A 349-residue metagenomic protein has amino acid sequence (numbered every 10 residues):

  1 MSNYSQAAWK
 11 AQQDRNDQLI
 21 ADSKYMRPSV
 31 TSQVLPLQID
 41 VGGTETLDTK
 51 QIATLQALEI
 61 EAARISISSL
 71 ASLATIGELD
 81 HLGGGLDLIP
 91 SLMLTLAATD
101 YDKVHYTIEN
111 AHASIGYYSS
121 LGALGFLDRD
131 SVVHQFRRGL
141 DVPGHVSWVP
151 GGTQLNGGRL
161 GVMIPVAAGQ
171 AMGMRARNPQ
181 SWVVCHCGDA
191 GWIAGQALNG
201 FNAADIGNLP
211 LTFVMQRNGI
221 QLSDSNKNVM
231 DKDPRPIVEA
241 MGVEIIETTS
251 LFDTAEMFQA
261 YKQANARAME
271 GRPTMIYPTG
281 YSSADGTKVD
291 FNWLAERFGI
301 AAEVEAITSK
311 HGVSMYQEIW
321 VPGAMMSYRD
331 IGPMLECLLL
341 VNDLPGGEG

Functional and structural regions predicted by a protein language model:
S2-L121, E348-G349: N-terminal amphipathic, basic-rich helices that act as targeting or association modules
Q18, D22, M26, K310-S314 (+1 more regions): Surface-exposed polar/charged interaction patches
L19-V34, D48-E59, G77-H81, F126-Q135 (+4 more regions): Phosphate-binding glycine-rich loops and adjacent basic patches that engage nucleotide phosphates, nucleic-acid
Y25-Q33, D141-V149, L211-T212: Short N-terminal signal/transit or membrane-insertion segments and the immediately adjacent low-complexity/disordered
Q51, S66, L79-G207, M230 (+1 more regions): Cofactor-binding active-site loop characterized by glycine-rich and histidine/acidic residues
E59, S66, L70, A74 (+9 more regions): Structural signal for hydrophobic packing residues in well-ordered secondary-structure cores of soluble enzyme domains
V149-P333: Glycine-rich ThDP/TPP pyrophosphate-binding loop and its adjacent helix/strand module within ThDP-dependent enzymes
G332, E336-G349: Flexible inter-domain linker/hinge segments
